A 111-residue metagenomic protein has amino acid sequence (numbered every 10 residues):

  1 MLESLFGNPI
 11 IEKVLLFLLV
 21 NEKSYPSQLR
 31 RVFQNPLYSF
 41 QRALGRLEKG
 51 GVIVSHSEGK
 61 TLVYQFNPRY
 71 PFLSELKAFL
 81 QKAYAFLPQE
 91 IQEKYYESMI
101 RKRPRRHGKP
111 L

Functional and structural regions predicted by a protein language model:
L2-I11, Y25, V54-L80: Short, cationic-aromatic polyanion-contact patches
E3, V14-L15, R31-V32: A generic structural signal for short
I10-E22: Short amphipathic alpha-helical interface segments
S24-V32: Short acidic, hydrophobic short linear motifs in intrinsically disordered regions
F33, L47, H56-S57, I100-H107: Non-catalytic effector/regulatory segments
Q34-E48: Short amphipathic alpha-helical interaction segments
G51: Glycine-centered, phosphate/nucleic-acid-interacting loop/turn motifs that mediate DNA/RNA or nucleotide
P71-L111: Amphipathic alpha-helical dimerization/coiled-coil segments that flank or bridge DNA-binding/regulatory modules
